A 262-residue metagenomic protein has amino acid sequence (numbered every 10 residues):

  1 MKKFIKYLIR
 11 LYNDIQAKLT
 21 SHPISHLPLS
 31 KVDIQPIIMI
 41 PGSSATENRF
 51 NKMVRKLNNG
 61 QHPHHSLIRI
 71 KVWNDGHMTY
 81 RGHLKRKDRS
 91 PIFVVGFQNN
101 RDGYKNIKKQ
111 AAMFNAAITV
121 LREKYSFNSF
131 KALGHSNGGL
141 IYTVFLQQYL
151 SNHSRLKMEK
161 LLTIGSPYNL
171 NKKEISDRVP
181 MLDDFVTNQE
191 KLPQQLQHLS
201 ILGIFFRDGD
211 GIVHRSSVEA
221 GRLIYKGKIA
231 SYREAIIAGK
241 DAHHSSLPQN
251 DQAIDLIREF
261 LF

Functional and structural regions predicted by a protein language model:
M1-K3: Compositionally biased, charge-rich terminal segments
Y7-L133, L140-F262: Lipid deacylating catalytic domains
